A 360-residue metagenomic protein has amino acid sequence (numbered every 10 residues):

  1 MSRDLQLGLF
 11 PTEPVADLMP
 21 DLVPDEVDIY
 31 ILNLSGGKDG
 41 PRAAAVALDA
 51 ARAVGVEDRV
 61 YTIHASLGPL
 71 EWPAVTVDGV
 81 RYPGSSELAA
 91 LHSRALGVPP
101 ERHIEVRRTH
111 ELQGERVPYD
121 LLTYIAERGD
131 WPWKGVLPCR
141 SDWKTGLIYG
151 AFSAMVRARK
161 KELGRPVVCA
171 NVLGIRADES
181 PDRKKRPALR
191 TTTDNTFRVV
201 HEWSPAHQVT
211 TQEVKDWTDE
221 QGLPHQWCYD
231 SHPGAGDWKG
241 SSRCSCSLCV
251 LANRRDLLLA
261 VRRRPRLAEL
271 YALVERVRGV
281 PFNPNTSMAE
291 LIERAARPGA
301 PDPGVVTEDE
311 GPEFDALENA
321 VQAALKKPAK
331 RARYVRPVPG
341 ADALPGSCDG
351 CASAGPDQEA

Functional and structural regions predicted by a protein language model:
S2-A360: Nucleotide-activated chemistry modules centered on ATP-dependent adenylation/adenylyltransferase
